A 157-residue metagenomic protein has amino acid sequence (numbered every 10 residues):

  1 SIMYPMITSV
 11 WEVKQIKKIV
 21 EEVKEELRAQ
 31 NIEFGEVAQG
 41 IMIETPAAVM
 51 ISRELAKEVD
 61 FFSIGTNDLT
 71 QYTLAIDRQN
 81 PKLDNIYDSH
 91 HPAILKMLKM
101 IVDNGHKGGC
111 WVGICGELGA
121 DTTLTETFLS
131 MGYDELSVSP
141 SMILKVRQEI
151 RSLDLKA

Functional and structural regions predicted by a protein language model:
S1-A157: Conserved alpha/beta-domain cores
